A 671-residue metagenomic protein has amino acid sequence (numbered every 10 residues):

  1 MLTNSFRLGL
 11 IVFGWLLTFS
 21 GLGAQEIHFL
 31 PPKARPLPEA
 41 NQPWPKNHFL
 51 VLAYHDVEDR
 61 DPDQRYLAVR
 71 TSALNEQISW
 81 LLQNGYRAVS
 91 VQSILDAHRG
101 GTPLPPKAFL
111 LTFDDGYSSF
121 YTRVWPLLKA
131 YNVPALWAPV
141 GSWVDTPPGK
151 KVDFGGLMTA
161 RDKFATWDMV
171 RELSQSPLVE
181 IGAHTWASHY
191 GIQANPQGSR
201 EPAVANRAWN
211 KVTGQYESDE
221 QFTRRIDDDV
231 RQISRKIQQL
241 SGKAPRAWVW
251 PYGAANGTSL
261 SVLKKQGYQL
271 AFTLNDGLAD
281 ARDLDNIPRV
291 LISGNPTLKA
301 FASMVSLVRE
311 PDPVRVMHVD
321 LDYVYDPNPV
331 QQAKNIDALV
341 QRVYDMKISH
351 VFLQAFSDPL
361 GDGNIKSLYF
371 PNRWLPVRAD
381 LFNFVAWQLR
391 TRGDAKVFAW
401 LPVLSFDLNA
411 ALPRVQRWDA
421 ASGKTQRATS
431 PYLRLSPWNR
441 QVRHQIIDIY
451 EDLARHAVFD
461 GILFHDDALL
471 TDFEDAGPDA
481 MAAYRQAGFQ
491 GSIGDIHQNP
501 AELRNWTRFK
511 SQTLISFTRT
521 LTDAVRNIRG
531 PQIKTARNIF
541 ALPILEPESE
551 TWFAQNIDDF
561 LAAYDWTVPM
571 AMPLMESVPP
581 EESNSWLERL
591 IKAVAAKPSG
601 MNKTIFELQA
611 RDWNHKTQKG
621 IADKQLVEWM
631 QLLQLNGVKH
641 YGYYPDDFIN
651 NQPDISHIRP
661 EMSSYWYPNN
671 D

Functional and structural regions predicted by a protein language model:
L52-D59, Q64, K107-F109, K129-A254 (+2 more regions): Metal-dependent polysaccharide deacetylase catalytic core of the NodB/CE4 family, i.e., the active-site-bearing domain
A73-V89, K334-L360, H456-A457, F560-W566 (+1 more regions): Catalytic domains of carbohydrate-active enzymes, especially glycoside hydrolases
L104-P106, S119-K129, L339-V340, S357-P402 (+1 more regions): Aromatic-lined substrate-binding rim segments of carbohydrate-active enzymes
K151-T159, D312-H318, V324-Q331, F398 (+1 more regions): Active-site-adjacent "subsite" loops/lids of carbohydrate-active enzymes
S188, N195-F222, A421-E581: Polysaccharide-binding and catalytic clefts of secreted carbohydrate-active enzymes
L274, L278, A563-E582, G600-N670: Substrate-binding cleft of secreted/luminal carbohydrate-active enzymes
V316-D322, A536-I544, A595-D623: Active-site clefts of carbohydrate-active enzymes
H350-F352, L381-T425, L463-A468: Glycine-rich, aromatic-flanked loop segments that form ligand/cofactor-binding clefts across common enzyme folds
